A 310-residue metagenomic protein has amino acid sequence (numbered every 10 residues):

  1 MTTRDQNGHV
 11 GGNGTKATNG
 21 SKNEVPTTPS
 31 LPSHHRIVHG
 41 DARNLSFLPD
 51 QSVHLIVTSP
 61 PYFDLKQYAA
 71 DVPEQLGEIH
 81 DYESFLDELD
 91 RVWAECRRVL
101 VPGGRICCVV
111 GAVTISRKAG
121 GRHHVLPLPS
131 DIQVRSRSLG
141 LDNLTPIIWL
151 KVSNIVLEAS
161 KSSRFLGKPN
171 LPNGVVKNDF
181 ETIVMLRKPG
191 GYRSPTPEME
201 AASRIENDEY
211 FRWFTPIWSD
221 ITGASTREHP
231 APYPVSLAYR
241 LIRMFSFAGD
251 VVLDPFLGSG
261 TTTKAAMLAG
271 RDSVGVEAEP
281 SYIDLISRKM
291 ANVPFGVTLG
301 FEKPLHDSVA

Functional and structural regions predicted by a protein language model:
M1-L285, M290, A310: Core catalytic lobe of class I
A291-A310: Conserved phosphoryl-transfer catalytic core
